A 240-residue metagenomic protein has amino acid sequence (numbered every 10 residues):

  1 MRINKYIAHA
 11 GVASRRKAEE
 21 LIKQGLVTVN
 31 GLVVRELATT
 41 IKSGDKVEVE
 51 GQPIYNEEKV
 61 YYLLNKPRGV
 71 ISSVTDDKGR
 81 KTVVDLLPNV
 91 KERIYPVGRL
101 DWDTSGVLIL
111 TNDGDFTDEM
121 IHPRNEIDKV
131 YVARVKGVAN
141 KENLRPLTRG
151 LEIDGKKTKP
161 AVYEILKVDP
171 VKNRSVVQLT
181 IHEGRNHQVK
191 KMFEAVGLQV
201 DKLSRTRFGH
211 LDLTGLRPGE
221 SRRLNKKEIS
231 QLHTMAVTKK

Functional and structural regions predicted by a protein language model:
M1-K240: Basic, flexible Lys/Arg- and Gly-enriched helix-loop patches that mediate nucleic-acid binding at interfaces with rRNA
